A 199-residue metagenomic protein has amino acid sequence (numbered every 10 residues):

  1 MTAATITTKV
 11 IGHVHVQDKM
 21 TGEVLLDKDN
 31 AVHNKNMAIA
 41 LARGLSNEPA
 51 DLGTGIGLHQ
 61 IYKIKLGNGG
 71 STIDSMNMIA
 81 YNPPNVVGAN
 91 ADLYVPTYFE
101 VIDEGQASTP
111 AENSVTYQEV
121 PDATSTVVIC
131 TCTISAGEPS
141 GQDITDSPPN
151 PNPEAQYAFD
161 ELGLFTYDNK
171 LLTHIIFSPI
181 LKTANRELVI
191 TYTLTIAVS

Functional and structural regions predicted by a protein language model:
M1-F159, Y167-S199: Small cysteine-rich, disulfide-bonded extracellular modules of the LU/uPAR three-finger superfamily and closely related
